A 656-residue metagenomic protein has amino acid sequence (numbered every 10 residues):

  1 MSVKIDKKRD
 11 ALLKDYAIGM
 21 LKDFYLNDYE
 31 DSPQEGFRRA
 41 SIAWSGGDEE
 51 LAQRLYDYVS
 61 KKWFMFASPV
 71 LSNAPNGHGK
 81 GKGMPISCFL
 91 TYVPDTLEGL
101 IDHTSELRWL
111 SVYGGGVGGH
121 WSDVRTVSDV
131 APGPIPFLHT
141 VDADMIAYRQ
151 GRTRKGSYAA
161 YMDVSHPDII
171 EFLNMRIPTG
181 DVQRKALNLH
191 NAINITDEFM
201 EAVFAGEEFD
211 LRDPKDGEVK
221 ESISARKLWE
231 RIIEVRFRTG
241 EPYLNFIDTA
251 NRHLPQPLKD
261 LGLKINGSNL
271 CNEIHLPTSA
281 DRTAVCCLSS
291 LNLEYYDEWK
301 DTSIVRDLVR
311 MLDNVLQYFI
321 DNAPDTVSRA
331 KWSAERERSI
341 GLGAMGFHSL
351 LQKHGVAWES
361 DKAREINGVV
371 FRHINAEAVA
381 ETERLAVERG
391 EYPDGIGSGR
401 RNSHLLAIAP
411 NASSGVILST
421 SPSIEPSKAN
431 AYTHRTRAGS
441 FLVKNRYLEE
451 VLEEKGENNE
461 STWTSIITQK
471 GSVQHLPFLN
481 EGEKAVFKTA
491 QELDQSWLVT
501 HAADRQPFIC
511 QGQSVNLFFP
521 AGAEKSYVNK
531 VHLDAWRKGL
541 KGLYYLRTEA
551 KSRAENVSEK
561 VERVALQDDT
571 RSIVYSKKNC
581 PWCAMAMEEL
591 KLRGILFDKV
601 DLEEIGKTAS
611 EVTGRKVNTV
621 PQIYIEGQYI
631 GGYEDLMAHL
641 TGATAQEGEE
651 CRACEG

Functional and structural regions predicted by a protein language model:
M1-R563: Extended catalytic cores of very large enzyme megasubunits
M145, K541, G614-Y624, Y633-E634: Structural micro-motif
G240, A565-D598: Local sequence-structure signature of Cys/Sec-based thiol-disulfide redox active-site neighborhoods
N402-H404, T570, N618-V620: Short loop/turn microsegments at loop-to-beta-strand junctions
Y545-R547, I573, F597-I605: A short glycine-rich beta-strand->turn/loop micro-motif centered on a GG-aromatic cluster
V600-N618: Thioredoxin-like thiol-disulfide oxidoreductase module
I625-E647: Non-catalytic, surface beta->alpha helical segment in thiol-disulfide oxidoreductase systems
A645-G656: Short acidic, low-complexity intrinsically disordered linear motifs used for protein-protein interactions
